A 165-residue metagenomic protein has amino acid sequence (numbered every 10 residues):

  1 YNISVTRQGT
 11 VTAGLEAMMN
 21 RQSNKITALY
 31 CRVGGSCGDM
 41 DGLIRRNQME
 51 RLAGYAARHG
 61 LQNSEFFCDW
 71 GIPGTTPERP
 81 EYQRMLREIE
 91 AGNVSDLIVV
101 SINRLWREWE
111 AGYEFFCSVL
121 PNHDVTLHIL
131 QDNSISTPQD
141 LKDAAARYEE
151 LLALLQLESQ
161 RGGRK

Functional and structural regions predicted by a protein language model:
Y1-K165: Short, structured surface patches at the beginning of a domain
